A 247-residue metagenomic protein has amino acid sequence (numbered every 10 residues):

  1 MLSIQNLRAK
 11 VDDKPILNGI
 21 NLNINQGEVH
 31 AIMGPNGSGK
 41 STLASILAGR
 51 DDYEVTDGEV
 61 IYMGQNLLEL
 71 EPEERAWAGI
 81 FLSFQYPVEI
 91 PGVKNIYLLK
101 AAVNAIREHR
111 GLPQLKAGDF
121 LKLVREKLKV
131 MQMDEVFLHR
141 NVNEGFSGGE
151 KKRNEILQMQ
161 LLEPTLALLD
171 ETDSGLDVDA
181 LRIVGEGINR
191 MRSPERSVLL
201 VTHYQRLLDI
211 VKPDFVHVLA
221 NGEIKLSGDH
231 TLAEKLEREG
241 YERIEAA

Functional and structural regions predicted by a protein language model:
L2-I4, L17-G19: Conserved structural motif at the start of ABC-family nucleotide-binding domains
K14-P15, E74, R182: Short coil-to-beta microelement around the adenine-binding A-loop and adjacent beta1/P-loop entry of ABC ATPase
M33-P35: The feature captures the beta-strand-to-loop junction immediately N-terminal to the Walker
E59-R75, N143: ABC ATPase NBD Q-loop/coupling interface
Q85-P164: ABC-family P-loop ATPase nucleotide-binding domains
E171-T172, D179: Walker B catalytic motif
F215, L219, E223-A246: Conserved beta-strand-loop-alpha-helix hinge in the C-terminal portion of ABC ATPase nucleotide-binding domains
